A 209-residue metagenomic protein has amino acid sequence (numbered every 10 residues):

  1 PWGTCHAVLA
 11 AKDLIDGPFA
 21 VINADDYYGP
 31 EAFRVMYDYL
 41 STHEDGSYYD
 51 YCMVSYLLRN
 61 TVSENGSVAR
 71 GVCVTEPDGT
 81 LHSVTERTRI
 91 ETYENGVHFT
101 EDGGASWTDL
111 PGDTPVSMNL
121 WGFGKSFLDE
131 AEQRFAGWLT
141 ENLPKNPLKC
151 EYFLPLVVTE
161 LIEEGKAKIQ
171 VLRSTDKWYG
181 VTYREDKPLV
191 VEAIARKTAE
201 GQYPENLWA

Functional and structural regions predicted by a protein language model:
P1-G17: Short phosphate-binding loop-to-helix
C5, G29-P30, V181: Loop/helix-junction capping segments adjacent to catalytic residues or to phosphate/diphosphate-binding pockets
G17-P18, D50, A167: Short coil/turn segments at beta-strand junctions that form active-site/ligand-binding loops
G17-Y27: Short beta-strand-to-loop acidic/aromatic patch adjacent to the donor-nucleotide binding site
V21, M53-V54, V171: Structural beta-sheet core signal
Y28-G29, F123: Hydrophobic/aromatic residue at the end of a short beta strand that borders the catalytic acidic motif
P30-M118: Conserved core of the sugar-phosphate nucleotidyltransferase
T75-P77, V84-A209: Conserved alpha/beta core of the MobA/IspD/sugar-nucleotide pyrophosphorylase nucleotidyltransferase superfamily
